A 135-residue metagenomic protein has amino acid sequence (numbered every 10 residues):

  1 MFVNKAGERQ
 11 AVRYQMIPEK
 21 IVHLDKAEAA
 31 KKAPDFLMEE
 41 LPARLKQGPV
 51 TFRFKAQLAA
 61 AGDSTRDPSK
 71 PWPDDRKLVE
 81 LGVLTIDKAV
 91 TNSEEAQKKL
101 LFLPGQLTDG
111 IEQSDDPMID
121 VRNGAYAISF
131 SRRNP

Functional and structural regions predicted by a protein language model:
M1-P135: Active-site-adjacent core segments of small-molecule enzymes
